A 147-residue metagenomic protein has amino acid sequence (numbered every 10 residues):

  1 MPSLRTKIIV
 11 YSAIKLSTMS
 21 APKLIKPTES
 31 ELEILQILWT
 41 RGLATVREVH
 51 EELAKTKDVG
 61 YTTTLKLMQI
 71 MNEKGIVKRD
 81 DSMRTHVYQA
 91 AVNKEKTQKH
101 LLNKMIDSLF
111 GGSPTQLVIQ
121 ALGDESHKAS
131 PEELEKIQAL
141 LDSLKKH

Functional and structural regions predicted by a protein language model:
P2-L35: Short alpha-helical segments that sit at the start of domains
I25-S30, S82-L101: Short, cationic-aromatic polyanion-contact patches
A44-E52: Short acidic, hydrophobic short linear motifs in intrinsically disordered regions
E51-V59: Short helix-coil junctions and helix-kink-helix linkers
L65-Q69: Short, hydrophobic-biased segments on the C-terminal half of alpha helices that form "recognition helices"
G75: Glycine-centered, phosphate/nucleic-acid-interacting loop/turn motifs that mediate DNA/RNA or nucleotide
R79: Short beta-strand "wing" residues that participate in macromolecule-binding interfaces
L101-D142: Amphipathic alpha-helical dimerization/coiled-coil segments that flank or bridge DNA-binding/regulatory modules
